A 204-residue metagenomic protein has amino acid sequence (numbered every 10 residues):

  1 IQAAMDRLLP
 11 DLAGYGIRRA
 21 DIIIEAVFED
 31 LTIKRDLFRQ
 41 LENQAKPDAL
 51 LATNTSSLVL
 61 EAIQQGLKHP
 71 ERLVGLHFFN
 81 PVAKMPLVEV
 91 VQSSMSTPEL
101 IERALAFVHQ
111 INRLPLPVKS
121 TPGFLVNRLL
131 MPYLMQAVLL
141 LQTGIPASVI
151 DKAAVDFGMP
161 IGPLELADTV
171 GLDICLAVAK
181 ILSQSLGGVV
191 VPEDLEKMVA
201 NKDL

Functional and structural regions predicted by a protein language model:
I1-L204: N-terminal glycine-rich phosphate-binding loop for ADP-containing cofactors
